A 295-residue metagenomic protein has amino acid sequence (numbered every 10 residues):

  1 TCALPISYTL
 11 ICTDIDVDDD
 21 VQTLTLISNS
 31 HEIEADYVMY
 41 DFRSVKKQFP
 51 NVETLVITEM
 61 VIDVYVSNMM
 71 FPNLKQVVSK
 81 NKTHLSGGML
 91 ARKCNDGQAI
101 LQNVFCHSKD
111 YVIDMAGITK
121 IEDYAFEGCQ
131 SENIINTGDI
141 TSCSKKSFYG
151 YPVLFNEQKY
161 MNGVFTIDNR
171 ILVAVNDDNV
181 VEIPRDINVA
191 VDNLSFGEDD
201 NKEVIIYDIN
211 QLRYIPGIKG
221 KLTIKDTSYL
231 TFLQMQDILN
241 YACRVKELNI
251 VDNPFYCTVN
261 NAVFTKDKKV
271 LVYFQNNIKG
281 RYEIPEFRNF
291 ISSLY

Functional and structural regions predicted by a protein language model:
T1-C2: Positively charged, low-complexity/disordered segments
P5-K120, G128-S144, G150-I167, V175-A262 (+1 more regions): Structural signature of tandem-repeat unit edges
